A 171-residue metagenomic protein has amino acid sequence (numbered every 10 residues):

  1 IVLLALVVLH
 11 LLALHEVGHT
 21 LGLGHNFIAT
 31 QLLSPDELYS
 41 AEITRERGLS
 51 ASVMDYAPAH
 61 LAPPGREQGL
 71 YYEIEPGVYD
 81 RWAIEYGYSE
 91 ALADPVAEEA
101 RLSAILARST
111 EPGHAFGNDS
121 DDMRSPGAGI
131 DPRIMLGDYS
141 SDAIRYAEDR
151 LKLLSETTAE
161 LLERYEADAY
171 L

Functional and structural regions predicted by a protein language model:
I1-V2, P35: A fold-level detector for beta-propeller and closely related beta-sheet-rich head/sensor domains
V2-L14: Short pre-active-site segment immediately N-terminal to the catalytic Zn-binding motif
A5, G24, L32: Active-site and adjacent substrate-binding regions of carbohydrate-active enzymes
L11-N26: Active-site recognition of the HExxH zinc-binding catalytic motif
T30-L171: Conserved catalytic/binding loops enriched for acidic/polar residues
